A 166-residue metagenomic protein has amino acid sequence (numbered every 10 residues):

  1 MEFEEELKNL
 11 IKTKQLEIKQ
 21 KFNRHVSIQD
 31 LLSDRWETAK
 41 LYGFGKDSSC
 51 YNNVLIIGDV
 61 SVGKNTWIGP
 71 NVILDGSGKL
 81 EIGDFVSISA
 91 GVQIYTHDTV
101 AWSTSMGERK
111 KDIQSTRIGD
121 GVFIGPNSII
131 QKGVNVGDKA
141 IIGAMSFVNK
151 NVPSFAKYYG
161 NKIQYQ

Functional and structural regions predicted by a protein language model:
M1-S61: Extended, small-residue-rich solenoid/repeat segments and analogous flexible loops that form exposed scaffolds
L16, S49, I73, G121-G125 (+1 more regions): Broad hydrophobic/π-residue packing in well-ordered secondary structure
N23-S33, Y42, V54-V62, W67-N135 (+1 more regions): Flexible, glycine/small-residue-enriched loop-and-beta-strand segment within the central core of proteins
S49, W67, S87, F123 (+3 more regions): Short-chain dehydrogenase/reductase
L80, P153-S154: Short amphipathic alpha-helical segments
K150: Short helix N-cap motif at coil->helix boundaries in the Bergerat
S154-Q166: Conserved beta-strand-loop-alpha-helix hinge in the C-terminal portion of ABC ATPase nucleotide-binding domains
